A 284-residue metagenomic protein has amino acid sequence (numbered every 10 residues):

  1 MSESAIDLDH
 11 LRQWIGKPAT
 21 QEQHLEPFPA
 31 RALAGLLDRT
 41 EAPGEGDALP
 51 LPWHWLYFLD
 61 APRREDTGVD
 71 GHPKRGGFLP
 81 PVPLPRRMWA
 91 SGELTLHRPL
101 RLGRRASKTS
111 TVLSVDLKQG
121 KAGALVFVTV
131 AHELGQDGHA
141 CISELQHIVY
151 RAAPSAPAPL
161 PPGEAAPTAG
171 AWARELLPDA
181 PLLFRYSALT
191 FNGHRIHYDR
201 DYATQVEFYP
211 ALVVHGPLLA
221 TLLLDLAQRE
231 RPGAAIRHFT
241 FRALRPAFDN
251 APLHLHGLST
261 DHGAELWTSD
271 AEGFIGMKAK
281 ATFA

Functional and structural regions predicted by a protein language model:
M1-R105: Hydrophobic, proline/glycine-rich low-complexity stretches
S2-P18, W89-P178, A243-A284: HotDog/MaoC-like acyl-thioester-processing domains
S4-A48, G163-L219, L226-R229: A contiguous, surface-exposed recognition patch within enzymatic or periplasmic domains that forms
Q13, H24, H54-Y57, R86-M88 (+11 more regions): Residue-level preference for alpha-helix termini and adjacent loops
P18, P29, L59-P62, G92 (+8 more regions): Solvent-exposed, flexible loop/coil residues
L49-P52, A220, I236-N250: Small/polar glycine-rich anion-binding or flexible loop at a beta-alpha turn
G77-W89, A211, D225-A235: Short, basic/aromatic beta-hairpin or loop at an interaction surface
